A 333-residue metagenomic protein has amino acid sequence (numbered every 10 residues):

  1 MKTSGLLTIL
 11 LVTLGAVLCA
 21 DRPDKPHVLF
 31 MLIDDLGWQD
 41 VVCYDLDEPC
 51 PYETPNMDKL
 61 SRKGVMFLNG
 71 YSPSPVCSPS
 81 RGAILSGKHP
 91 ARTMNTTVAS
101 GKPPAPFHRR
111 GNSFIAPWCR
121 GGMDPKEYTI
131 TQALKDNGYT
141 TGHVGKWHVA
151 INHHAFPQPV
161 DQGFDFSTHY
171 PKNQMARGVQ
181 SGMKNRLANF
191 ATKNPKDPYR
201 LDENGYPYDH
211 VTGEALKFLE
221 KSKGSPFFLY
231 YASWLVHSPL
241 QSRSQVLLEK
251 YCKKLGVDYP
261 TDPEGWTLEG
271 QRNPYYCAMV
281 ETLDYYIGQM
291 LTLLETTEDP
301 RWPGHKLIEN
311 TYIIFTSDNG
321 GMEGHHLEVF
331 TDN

Functional and structural regions predicted by a protein language model:
L10-C19: Hydrophobic h-region of N-terminal signal peptides that target proteins for export in Gram-negative bacteria
R22-V65: Active-site-proximal N-terminal segment of extracellular/periplasmic enzymes that hydrolyze or transfer
D24-L29, K63-L68, K135-G142, Q162-D165 (+3 more regions): Loop/turn elements at helix/coil->beta-strand transitions in domains of secreted/extracellular proteins
Q39-L46, S72, P79-G82, M94-V98 (+5 more regions): Short, solvent-exposed loop/turn and secondary-structure capping segments
E48-R81, G87-R92, T140-G142, Q162-P171: Short, structured active-site-proximal loop/turn typified by the sulfatase FGly-forming signature C/S-X-P-X-R
Y52, A155-G163, P239-S242, L293-N333: Histidine-centered active-site microenvironments of extracellular/periplasmic hydrolases and transferases
M94-T140, W147-S242, P260-C277: Formylglycine-dependent
T212-L219, L255-T311: A long, amphipathic alpha-helix that forms part of the scaffold/cap immediately adjacent to metal-dependent active
